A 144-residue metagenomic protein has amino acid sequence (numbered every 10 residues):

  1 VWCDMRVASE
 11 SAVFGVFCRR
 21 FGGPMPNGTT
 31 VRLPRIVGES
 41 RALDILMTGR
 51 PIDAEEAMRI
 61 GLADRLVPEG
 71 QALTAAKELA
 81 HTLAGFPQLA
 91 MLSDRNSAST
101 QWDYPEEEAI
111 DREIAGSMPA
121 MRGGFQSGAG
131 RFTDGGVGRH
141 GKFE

Functional and structural regions predicted by a protein language model:
V1-M91: Crotonase-fold acyl-CoA enzyme core
G49-A54, T74, E78-H81, G85-E144: C-terminal alpha-helix plus adjacent terminal tail
